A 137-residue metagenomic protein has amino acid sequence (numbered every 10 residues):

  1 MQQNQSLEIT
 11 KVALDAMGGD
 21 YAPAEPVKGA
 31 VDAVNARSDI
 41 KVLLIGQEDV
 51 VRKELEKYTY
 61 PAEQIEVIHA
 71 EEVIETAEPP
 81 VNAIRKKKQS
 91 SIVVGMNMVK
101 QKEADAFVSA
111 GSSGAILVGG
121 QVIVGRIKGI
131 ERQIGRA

Functional and structural regions predicted by a protein language model:
M1-A110, A115-Q121: Contiguous, glycine/small-aliphatic-enriched amphipathic segments in soluble metabolic enzymes
V124-E131: A short alpha->loop->secondary-structure connector
A137: Conserved small/polar residues in nucleotide/adenosyl-binding loops
